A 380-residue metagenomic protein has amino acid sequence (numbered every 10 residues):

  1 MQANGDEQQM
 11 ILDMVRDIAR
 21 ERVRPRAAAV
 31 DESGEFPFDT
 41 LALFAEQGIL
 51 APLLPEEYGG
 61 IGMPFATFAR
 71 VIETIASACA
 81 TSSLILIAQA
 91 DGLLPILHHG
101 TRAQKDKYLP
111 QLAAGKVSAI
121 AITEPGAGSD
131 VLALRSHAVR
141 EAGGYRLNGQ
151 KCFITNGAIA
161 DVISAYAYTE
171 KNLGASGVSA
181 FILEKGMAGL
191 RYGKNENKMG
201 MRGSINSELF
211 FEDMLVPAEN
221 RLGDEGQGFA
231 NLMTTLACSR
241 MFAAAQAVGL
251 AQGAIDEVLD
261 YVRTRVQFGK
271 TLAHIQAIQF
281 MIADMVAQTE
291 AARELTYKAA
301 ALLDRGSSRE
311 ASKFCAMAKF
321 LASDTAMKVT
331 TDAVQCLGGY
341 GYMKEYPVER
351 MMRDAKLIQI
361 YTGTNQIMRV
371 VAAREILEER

Functional and structural regions predicted by a protein language model:
M1-A78, S82, I87, H99-A103 (+6 more regions): Alpha-helical interface subdomain recognition
A114-T123: A short, Trp-centered hydrophobic/proline-enriched beta-strand micro-motif
A119, A133-H137, V162-Y166, A180-I182 (+1 more regions): Conserved hydrophobic/aromatic beta-strand scaffold that supports enzyme active sites
I122-E124, K151, A167-T169, I182-K185 (+4 more regions): Short, structured patches in soluble enzyme cores that scaffold and shape functional sites
G126-S129, F153-N156, E170-N172, K198-I205: Short Gly/Pro-enriched turn/cap motifs at secondary-structure boundaries
A133-R135, A188-P217: Flexible, small-/acidic-enriched active-site or ligand-binding loops
G144, N148-Y192: A short core secondary-structure module
E212-N231: Long, acidic (Asp/Glu-rich), low-complexity accessory segments flanking structured domains
